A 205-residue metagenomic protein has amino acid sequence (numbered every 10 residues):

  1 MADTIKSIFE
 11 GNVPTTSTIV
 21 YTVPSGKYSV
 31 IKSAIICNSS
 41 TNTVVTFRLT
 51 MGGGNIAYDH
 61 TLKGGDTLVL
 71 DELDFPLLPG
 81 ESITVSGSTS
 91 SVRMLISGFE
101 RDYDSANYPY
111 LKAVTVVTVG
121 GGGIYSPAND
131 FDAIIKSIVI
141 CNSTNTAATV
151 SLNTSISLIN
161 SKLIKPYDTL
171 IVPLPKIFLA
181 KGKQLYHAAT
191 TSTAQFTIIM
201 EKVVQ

Functional and structural regions predicted by a protein language model:
M1-S29, S33, C37, S88-A133 (+2 more regions): C-terminal interaction-tip segments
T16, G26, G65, G80 (+3 more regions): Tight coil/turn sites that cap or link beta-strands
K32, F75-T89, K176-T193: Noncatalytic modules at the cell exterior or secretory-pathway interfaces, chiefly beta-strand-rich lectin/adhesion
I36-S40, M51, V85-T89, I140-T144 (+2 more regions): Non-cytosolic beta-sheet module surface loops
S40-H60, T144-K162: Short, surface-exposed beta-strand/strand-loop-strand elements in extracellular ectodomains
I56, D71, L158, V172-P173: Short, solvent-exposed loop/turn positions at domain surfaces that link secondary-structure elements or cap domain
T61-L68, L163-L170: Short proline/glycine- and polar residue-rich coil/turn motifs
